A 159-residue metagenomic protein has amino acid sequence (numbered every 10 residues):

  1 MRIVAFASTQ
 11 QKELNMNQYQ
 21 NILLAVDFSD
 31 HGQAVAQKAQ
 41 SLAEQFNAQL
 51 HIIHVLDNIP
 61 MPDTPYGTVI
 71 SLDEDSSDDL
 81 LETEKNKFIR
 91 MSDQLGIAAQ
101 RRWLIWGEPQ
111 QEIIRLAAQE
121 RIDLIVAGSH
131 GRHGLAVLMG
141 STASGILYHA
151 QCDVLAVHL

Functional and structural regions predicted by a protein language model:
M1-S8, R115-L159: Gly/Ser-rich helix-loop-strand patches that form or flank binding pockets for ribonucleotide-derived cofactors
I3-N17, S92-I125: Structural beta-alpha unit
L14-I70: Small/aliphatic-rich secondary-structure junction motif
Q40, I89, S144: Active-site phosphate/pyrophosphate- and oxyanion-stabilizing loops and adjacent acidic/basic residues in soluble
I53, R101-I105, L155: General small-molecule cofactor/ligand-binding pocket signal
P60, P109-E112, G134: Generic structural signal for helix capping and beta-alpha/helix-loop junctions
I70-E84: A short acidic, glycine-rich active-site loop that binds or catalyzes chemistry on phosphate/adenosine moieties
T83, L104-E108, H130: Short beta->alpha linker loops
